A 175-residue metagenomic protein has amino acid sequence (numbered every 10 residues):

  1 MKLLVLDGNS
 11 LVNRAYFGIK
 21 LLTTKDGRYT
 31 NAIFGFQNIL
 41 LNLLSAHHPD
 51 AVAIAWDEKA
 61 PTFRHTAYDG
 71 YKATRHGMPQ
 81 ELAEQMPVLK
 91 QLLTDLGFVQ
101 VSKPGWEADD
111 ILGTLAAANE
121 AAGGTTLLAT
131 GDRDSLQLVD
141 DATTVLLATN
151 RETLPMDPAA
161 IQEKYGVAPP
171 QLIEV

Functional and structural regions predicted by a protein language model:
M1-A53, D57, F63-A67: Non-catalytic, usually N-terminal nucleic-acid engagement modules in DNA/RNA processing proteins
L3, H47, E58, G70 (+3 more regions): NTP-dependent nucleotidyl-transfer catalytic core
S10-L11, K59-T62, R133-S135, R151-E152: Conserved nucleotide-binding/hydrolysis micro-motifs of P-loop NTPases
L22-T23, A73-V175: Extended two-metal-dependent nuclease catalytic cores across DNA- and RNA-processing enzymes
R64-T66, K72-R75: Short N-terminal helix-initiation segments at or just after the protein's N-terminus
